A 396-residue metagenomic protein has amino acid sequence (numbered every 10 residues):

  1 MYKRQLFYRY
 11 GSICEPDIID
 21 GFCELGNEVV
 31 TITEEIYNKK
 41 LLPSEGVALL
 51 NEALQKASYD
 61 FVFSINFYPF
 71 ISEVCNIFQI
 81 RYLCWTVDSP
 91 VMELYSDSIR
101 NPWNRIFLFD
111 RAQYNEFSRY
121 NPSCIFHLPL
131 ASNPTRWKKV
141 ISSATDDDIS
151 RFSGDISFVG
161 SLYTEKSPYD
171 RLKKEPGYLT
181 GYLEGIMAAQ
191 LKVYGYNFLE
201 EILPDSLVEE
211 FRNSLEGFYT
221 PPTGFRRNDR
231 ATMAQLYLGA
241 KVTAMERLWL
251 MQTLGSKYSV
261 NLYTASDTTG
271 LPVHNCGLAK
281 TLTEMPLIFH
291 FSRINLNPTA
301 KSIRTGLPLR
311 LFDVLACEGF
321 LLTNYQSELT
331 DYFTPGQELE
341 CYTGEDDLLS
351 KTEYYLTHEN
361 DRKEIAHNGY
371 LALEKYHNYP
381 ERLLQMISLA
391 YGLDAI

Functional and structural regions predicted by a protein language model:
M1-Y2: Conserved small/polar residues in nucleotide/adenosyl-binding loops
Q5-Y8, E52-F67: Short N-terminal targeting/anchoring amphipathic segment
L6-E15, S123-I303, Q326-S327: Nucleotide-sugar donor-binding catalytic core of glycosyltransferases
F7-R9, I13-P16, D20-L25, V30-K39 (+5 more regions): Catalytic binding pocket for nucleotide-activated donors in carbohydrate/polymer assembly enzymes
Y37-A53: N-terminal beta-loop-helix "entrance" segment that forms/cooperates in small-molecule cofactor or anionic ligand
L49, I71, L94-Y95, T283-E284 (+1 more regions): Short acidic active-site motifs
L54-D60, F70-Y82: Glycosyltransferases and closely related glycan-assembly transferases that use nucleotide-activated donors
C75-P90, R105-L108, L130, S157: Active-site proximal beta-strand in glycosyltransferases
